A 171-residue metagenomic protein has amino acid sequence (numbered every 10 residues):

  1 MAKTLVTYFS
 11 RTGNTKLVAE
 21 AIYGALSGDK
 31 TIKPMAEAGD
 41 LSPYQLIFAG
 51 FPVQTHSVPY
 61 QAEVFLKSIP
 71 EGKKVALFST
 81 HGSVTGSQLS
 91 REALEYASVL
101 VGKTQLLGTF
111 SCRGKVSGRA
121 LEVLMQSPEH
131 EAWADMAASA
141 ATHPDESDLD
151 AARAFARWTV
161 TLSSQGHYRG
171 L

Functional and structural regions predicted by a protein language model:
M1-A2, E37: Short linear sequence motifs
A2-L26: N-terminal beta1-alpha1 ligand-phosphate binding loop
A2-T4, G24-T31, L46-L171: FMN-binding flavodoxin-like domain, especially the glycine-rich phosphate-binding loop
I32-P43: Short acidic low-complexity segments
